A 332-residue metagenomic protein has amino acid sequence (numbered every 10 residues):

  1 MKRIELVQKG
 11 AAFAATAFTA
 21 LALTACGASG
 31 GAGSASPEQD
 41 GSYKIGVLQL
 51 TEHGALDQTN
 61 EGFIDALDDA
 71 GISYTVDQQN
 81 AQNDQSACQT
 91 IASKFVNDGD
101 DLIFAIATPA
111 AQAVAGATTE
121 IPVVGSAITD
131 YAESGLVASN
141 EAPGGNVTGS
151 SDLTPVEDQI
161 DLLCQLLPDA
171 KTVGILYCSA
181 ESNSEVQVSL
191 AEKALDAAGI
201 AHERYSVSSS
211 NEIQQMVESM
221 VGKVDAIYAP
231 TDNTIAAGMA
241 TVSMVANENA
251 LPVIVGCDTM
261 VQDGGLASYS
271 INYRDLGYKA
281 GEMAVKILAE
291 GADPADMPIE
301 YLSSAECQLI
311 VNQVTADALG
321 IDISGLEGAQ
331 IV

Functional and structural regions predicted by a protein language model:
K2-A14: Bacterial N-terminal signal peptides that target proteins for export
L21-A25: C-terminal motif of bacterial Sec signal peptides marking the signal peptidase cleavage site
G27-G30: Bacterial signal peptide processing site
E38, Y131-T172, N272-A292: Hydrophobic alpha-helical segments within soluble ligand-binding/sensing domains
E38-A70, D77-A87, A180-S184, N233-I235 (+1 more regions): Extracytoplasmic "Venus flytrap"
I45, Q49, F63, T148-L195 (+2 more regions): An alpha-beta-alpha
Q78-A138, D232-N247, L251, V255-G256: Beta-alpha junction/loop-to-helix N-cap segments that form part of ligand/metal-binding clefts
M260-V311: Flexible loop/turn connectors
